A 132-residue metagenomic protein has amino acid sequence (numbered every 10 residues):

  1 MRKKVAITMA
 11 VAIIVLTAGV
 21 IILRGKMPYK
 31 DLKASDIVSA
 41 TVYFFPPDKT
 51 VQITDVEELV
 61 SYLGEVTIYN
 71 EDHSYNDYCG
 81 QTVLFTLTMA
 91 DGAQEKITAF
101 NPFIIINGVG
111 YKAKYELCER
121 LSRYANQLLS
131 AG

Functional and structural regions predicted by a protein language model:
R2-A12, L16-G132: Function-determining sites in protein domains
